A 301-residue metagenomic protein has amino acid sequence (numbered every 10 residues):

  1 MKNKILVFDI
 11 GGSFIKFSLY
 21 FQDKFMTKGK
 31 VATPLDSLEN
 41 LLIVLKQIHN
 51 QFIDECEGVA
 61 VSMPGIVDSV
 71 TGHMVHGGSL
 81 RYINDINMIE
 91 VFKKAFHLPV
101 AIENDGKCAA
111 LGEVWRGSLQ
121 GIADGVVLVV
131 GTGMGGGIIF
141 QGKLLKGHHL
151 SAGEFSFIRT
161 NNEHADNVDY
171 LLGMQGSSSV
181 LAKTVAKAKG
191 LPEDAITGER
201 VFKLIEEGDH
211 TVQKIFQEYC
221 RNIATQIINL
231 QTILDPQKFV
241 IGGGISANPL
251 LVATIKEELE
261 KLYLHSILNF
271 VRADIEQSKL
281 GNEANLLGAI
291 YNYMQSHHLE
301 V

Functional and structural regions predicted by a protein language model:
M1-G58, S69-T71, F92-H97, W115-G117 (+2 more regions): ATP-binding/phosphotransfer module of carbohydrate and carboxylate kinases, centering on a glycine-rich
D9, A60-P64, V127-G133: Short beta-strand segments
F21, M63, V70, F140-Q141: A cytosolic small-molecule/anion-sensing beta-strand core signal
T33-L35, Y82-I83, S151-E154: A short acidic/small-residue loop/turn micro-motif
H73-D85: A charged helix-plus-loop insertion that forms the helical arch/lid used to bind and gate nucleic-acid substrates
V100-G106: General beta-strand structural signal in soluble alpha/beta enzymes
D105, G131, A289: Active-site glycine-centered loops adjacent to acidic/histidine catalytic or metal-binding residues that shape
Q120-Q175: Glycine-rich phosphate-binding loop of actin/hexokinase-like ATP-binding domains
